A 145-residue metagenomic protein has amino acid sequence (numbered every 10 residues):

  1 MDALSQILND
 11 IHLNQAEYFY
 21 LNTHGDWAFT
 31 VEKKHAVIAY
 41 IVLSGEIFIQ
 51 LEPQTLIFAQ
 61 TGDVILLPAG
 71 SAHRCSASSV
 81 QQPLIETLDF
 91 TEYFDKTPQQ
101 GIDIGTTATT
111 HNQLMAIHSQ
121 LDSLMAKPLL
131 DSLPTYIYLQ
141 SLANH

Functional and structural regions predicted by a protein language model:
M1-V64, G70-G105: Generic protein-terminus/edge-of-domain signal
A72-H145: A hydrophobic/aromatic-rich effector-binding and dimerization subdomain of bacterial HTH-type transcriptional regulators
